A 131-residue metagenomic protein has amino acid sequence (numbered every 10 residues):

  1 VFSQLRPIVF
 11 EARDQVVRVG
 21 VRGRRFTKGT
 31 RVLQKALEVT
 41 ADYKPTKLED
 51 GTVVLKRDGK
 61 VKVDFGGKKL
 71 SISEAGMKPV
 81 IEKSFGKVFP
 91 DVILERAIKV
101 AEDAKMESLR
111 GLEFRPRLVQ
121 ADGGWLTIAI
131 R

Functional and structural regions predicted by a protein language model:
V1-R131: Extracellular/lumenal and peripheral-membrane lipid-interaction modules
